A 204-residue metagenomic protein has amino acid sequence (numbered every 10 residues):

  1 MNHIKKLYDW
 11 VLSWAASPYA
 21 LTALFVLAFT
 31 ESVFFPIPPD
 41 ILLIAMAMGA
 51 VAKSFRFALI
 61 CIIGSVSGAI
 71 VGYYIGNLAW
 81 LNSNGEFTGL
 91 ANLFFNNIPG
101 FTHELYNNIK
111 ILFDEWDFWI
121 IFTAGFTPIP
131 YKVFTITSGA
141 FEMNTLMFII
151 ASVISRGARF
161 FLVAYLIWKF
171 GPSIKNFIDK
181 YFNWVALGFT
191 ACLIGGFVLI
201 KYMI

Functional and structural regions predicted by a protein language model:
M1-V26, G49-T127, S152-I204: Membrane-interfacial helix-loop-helix
L21, T30-M46, W119, F126-T137: Transmembrane helix boundary and interhelical junction motifs in multipass membrane proteins
D40, K132, F148, F160-A164: Residues that mark transmembrane-helix kinks and helix-interface sites in multi-pass secondary transporters
